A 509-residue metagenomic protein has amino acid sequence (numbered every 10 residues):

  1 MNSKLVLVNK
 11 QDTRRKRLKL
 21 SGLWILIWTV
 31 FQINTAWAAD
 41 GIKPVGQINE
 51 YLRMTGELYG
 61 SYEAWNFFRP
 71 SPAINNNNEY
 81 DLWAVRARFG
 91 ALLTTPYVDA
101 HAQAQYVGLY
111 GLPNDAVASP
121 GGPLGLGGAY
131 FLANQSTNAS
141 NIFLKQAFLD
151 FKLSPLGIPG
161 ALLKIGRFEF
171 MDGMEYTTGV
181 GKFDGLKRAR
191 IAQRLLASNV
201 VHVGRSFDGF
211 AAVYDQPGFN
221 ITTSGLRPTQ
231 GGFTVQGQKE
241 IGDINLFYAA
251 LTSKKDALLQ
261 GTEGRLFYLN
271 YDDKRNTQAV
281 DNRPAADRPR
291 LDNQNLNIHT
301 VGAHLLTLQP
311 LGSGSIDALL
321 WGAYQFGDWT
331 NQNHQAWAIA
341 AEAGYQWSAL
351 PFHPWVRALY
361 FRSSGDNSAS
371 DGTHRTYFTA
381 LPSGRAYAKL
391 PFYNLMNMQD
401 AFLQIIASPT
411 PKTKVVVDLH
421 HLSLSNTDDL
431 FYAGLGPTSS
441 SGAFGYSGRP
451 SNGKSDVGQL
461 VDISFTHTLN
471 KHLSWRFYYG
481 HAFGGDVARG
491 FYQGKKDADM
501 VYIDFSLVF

Functional and structural regions predicted by a protein language model:
P44-P72, D99-A102: Transmembrane beta-strand segments of Gram-negative outer membrane beta-barrel proteins
E50, E79-V85, F131, S140-K145 (+8 more regions): Residues that define the transmembrane beta-barrel architecture of outer-membrane proteins
L52, Y97-A100, L156-A161, G218-T223 (+5 more regions): Repeated loop/turn-to-beta-strand initiation elements of outer-membrane beta-barrel proteins
G56, A102, L163-I165, A212 (+9 more regions): Membrane-embedded beta-strand positions of outer-membrane beta-barrel proteins
G60-N66, T95-Y97, Y106-Y110, R167-M171 (+9 more regions): Transmembrane beta-strands of outer-membrane beta-barrel pores
L82-G232, T252-D256, H334-L381, F392: Outer membrane beta-barrel
A100, D215-L226, L296-E342, I463 (+2 more regions): Surface-exposed extracellular loop regions of Gram-negative outer-membrane beta-barrel proteins
G125-Y130, P289-R290, W321-Q325, Q332-P450: Extracellular/periplasmic loop regions
